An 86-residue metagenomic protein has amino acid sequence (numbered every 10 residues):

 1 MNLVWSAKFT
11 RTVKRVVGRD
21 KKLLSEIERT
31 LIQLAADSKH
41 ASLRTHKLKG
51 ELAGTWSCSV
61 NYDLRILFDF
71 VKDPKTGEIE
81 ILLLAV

Functional and structural regions predicted by a protein language model:
M1-N2: Absolute protein N-terminus
W5-A41: N-terminal first-folded block
T10-T12, T30, T45, T55 (+1 more regions): Residue-identity detector for threonine
R11-R15, K21-L24, S59-V86: Enriched for short, Lys/Arg-rich terminal
I32-C58: A short, surface-exposed loop/turn module that caps and links secondary-structure elements
